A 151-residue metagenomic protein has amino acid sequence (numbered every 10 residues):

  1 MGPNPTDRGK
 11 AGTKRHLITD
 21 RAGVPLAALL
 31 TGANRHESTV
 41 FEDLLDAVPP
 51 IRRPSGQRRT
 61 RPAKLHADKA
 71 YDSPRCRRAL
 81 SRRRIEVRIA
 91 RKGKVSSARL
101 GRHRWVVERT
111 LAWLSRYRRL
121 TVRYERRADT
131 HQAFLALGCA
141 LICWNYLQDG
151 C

Functional and structural regions predicted by a protein language model:
M1-K92, R99, G138, N145: Polybasic low-complexity intrinsically disordered regions
P74, R78, R82-V87, S97-C151: Basic, amphipathic alpha-helical segments enriched in Lys/Arg and hydrophobic/aromatic residues
